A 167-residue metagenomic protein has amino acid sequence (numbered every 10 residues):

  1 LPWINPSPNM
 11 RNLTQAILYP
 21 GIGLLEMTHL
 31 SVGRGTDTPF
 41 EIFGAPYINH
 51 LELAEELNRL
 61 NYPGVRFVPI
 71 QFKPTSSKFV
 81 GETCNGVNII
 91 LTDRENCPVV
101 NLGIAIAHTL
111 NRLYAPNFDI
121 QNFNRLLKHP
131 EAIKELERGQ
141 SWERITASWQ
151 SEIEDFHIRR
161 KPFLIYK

Functional and structural regions predicted by a protein language model:
L1-I22: Conserved anion/nucleotide-ligand pocket segment
S7-L13, G35, E56-L60: A generic short-segment signal for beta-strand/edge and adjacent turn/coil regions
S7-M10, P39-F40, G64, I133 (+1 more regions): Generic secondary-structure boundary/loop-capping signal
L18-P46, G86-I90: C-terminal accessory domains and tails appended to enzymatic cores
T28-H29, T36, Q71, S76 (+2 more regions): Solvent-exposed, flexible loop/coil residues
G44-S148: Conserved functional hotspot residues or short segments at active or partner-binding sites across diverse domains
D155-K167: Structural signal for terminal/edge beta-strands and the immediately following C-terminal loop/tail that closes
